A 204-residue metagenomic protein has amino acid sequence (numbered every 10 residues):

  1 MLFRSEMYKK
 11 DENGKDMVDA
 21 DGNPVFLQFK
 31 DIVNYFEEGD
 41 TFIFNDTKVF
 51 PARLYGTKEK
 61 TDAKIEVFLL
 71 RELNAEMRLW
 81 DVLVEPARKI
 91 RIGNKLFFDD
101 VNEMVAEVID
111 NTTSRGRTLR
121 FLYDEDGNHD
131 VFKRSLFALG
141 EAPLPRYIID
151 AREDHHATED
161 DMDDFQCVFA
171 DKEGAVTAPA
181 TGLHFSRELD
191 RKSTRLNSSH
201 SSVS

Functional and structural regions predicted by a protein language model:
F3-S198: A cross-family signal for N-terminal binding/gating loops and helix N-caps that shape access to the active site
S198-S204: Serine residues within intrinsically disordered or low-complexity segments
